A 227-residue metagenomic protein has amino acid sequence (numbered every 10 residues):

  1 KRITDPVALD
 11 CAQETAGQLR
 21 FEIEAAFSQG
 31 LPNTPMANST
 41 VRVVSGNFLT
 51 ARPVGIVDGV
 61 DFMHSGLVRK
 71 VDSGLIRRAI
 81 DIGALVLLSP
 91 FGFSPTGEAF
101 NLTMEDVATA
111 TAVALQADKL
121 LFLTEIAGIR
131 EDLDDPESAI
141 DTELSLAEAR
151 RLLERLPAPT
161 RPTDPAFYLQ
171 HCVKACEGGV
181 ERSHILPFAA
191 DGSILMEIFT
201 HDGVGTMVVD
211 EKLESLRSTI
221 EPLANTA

Functional and structural regions predicted by a protein language model:
K1-A189, K212, L216-A227: Nucleotide/pyrophosphate-binding catalytic subdomain
S138-I140, M196-E211: Conserved, well-ordered active-site substructure
S193: Anionic-ligand-binding alpha/beta catalytic cores of soluble enzymes and soluble regulatory domains that recognize
